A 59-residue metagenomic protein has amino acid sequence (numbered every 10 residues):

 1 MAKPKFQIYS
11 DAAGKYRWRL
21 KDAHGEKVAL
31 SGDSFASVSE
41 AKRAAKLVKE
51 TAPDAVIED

Functional and structural regions predicted by a protein language model:
M1-R17, K21-H24, L30-S31, S39 (+1 more regions): Short N-terminal "domain-start" leader segments that mark the transition from disordered tails or signal peptides into
